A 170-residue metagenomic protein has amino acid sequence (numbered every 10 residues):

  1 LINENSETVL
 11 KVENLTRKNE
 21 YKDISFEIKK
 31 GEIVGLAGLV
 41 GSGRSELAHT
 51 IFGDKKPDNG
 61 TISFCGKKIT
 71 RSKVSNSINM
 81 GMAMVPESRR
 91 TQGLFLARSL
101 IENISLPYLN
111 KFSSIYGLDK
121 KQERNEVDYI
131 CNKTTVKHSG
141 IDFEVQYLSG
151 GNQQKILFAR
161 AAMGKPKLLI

Functional and structural regions predicted by a protein language model:
L1-I170: Glycine-rich phosphate-binding loops of nucleotide-dependent enzymes
